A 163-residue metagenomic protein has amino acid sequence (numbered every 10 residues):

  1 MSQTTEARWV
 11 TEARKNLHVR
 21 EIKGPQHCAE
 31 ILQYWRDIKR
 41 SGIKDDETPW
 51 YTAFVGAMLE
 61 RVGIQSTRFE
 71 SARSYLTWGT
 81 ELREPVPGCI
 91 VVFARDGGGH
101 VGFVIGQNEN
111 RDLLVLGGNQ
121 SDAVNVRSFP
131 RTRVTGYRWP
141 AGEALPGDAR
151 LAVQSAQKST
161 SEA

Functional and structural regions predicted by a protein language model:
M1-I64, E143, G147-A163: N-terminal capping segments
T4-A7, G56, I64-N125: ...with weaker cross-activation on analogous glycine-rich loops/strands in unrelated enzymes
P25-E47, A94-T135: Glycine-rich catalytic cores of cysteine/serine-nucleophile enzymes that process amide/ester linkages in cell-envelope
D37-G42, G79-E84, P140: Short alpha-helical interface elements
N125-A152: Glycine- and charge-enriched low-complexity intrinsically disordered segments
